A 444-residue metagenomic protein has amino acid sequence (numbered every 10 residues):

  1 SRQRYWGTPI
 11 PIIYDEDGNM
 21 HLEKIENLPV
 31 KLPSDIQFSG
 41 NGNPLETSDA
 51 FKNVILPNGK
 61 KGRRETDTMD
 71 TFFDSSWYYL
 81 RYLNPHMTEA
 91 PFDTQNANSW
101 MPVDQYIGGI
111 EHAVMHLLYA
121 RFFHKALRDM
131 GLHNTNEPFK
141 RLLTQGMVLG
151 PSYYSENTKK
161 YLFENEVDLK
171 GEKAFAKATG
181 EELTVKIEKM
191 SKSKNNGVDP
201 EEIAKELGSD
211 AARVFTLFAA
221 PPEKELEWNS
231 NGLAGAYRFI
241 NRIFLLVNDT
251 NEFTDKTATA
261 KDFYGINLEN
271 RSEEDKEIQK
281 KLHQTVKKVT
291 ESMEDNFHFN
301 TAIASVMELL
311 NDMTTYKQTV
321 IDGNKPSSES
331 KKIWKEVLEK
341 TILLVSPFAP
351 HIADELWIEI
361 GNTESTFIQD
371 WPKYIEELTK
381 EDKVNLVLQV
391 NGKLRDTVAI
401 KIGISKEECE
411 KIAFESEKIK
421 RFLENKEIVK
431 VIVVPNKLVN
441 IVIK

Functional and structural regions predicted by a protein language model:
S1, M87, L268-R271, L386-K444: NTP/phosphate- and nucleic-acid-binding module
S1-N248, L282-T314, E336-L343, I441: Structured secondary-structure scaffolds
I12-E16, M20-E23, P29-V30, L142 (+5 more regions): Acidic, turn-prone loop/beta-hairpin segments
D74, L207, L378-E381, E424 (+1 more regions): A structural signal for short secondary-structure junctions
L127, G131-N134, E252-K256, Q318-D322: Short, solvent-exposed secondary-structure capping/transition elements
L143, K205, I358, F414 (+1 more regions): Alpha-helix boundary recognition
L245-T259: Long, well-ordered alpha-helical segments
